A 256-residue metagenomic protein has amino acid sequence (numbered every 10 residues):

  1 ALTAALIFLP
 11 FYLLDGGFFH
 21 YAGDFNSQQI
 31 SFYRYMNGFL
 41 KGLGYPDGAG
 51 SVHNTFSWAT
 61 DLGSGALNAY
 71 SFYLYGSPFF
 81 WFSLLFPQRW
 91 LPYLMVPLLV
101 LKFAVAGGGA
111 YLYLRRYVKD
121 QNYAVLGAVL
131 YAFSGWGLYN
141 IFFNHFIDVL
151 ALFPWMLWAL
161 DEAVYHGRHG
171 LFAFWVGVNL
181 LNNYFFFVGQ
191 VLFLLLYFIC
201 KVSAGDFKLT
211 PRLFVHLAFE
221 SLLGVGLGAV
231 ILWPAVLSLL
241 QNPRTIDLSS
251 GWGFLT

Functional and structural regions predicted by a protein language model:
A1-L9, E220-L227: Alpha-helical transmembrane segments
T3-G107, V129-A151, L240, W252-T256: Membrane-interface coil-to-helix junctions
G16, H20, Q88, H166 (+3 more regions): Transmembrane helix-loop junctions in multipass membrane proteins, especially transporters and channels
F25, Y35, F39-L43, F187-G189 (+1 more regions): Transmembrane catalytic cores of multi-pass membrane glycosyltransferases and polysaccharide-assembly enzymes
R34, R89, R115-R116, R168 (+2 more regions): Arginine residue identity/basic-tract feature
S51-T55, A59, I199-S203, F207 (+2 more regions): Short helical patches
L99, F103-Y117, N122-S203, H216-V236 (+1 more regions): Membrane-embedded helix bundles of polyisoprenyl
M156-W158, G205-F207, S250-W252: Short, charged/polar low-complexity linear motifs in solvent-exposed/disordered segments
